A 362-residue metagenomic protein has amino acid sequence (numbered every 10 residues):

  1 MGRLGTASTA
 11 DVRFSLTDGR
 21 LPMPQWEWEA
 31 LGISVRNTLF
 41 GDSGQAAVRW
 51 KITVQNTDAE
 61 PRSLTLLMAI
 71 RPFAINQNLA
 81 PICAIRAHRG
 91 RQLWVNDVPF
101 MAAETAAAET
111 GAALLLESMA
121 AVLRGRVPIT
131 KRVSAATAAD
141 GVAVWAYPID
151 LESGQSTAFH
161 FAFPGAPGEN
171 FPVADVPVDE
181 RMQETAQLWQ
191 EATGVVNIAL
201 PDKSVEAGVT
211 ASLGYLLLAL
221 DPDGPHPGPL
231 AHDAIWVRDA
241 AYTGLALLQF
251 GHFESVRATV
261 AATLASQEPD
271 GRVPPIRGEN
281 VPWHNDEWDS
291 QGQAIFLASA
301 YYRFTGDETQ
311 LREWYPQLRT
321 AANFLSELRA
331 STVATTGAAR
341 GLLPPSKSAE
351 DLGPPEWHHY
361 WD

Functional and structural regions predicted by a protein language model:
M1-A10, A113-S118: Acidic-aromatic substrate-binding/catalytic surfaces of carbohydrate-active enzymes
D11-S15, R36-G44, D270-S290, S299-E308 (+1 more regions): Aromatic/His-enriched, Gly/Pro-containing loop or helix-boundary segments that lie immediately adjacent to catalytic
D18, E27-A234, E308-Q310, A322-F324: Acidic/polar, glycine-enriched structural segments that form the non-catalytic walls/loops of the carbohydrate-binding
G111, E191-A211, V237, F250 (+3 more regions): Active-site acid/base region of carbohydrate-active enzymes
A138-A139, Y147, V178-D179, L230 (+4 more regions): Extracellular glycan-targeting catalytic surfaces
W145-Y147, L151-D175, P227-P229, I276-Q293 (+1 more regions): The feature captures the catalytic groove of carbohydrate-active enzymes
G214-A219, R238, L245, F296 (+1 more regions): Large, well-folded core regions of big proteins
A234-Q249, V256-T259, E287-A300, Y360-D362: Well-ordered alpha-helical segments within folded domains of soluble proteins
